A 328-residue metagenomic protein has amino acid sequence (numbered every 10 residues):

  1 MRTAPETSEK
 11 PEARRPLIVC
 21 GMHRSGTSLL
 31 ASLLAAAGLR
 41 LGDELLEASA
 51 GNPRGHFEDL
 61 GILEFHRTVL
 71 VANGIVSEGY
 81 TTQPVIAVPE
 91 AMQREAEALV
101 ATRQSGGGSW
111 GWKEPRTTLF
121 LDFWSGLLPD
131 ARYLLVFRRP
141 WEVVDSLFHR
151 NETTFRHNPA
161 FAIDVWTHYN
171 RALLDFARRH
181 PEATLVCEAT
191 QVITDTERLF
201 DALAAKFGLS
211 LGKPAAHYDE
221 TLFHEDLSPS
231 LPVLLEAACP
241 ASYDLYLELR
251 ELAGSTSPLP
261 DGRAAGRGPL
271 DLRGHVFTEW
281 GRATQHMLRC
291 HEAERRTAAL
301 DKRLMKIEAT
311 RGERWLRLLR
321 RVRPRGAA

Functional and structural regions predicted by a protein language model:
M1-R94, D219, R295-T297, K302: PAPS-dependent sulfotransferase catalytic core
S25, L128-A131, I307-T310: Residue-level signal for short amphipathic helical patches enriched in basic/charged and nearby hydrophobic residues
T27, G55-D59, P89, Q93 (+8 more regions): A structural signal for well-ordered alpha-helical scaffolds and beta->alpha junctions
L46-P53, R179-D244: The conserved 3'-phosphoadenosine-5'-phosphosulfate
H66-L70, F155-V165, P232-A241: A polyampholytic, Gly/Pro-enriched intrinsically disordered region
I75, E97-K213: PAPS-dependent sulfotransferase catalytic domain
T221-G274: C-terminal lobe/tail of nucleotide-utilizing enzymes
L252-A328: Boundary detector for helix-to-coil junctions that initiate low-complexity/charged tails
